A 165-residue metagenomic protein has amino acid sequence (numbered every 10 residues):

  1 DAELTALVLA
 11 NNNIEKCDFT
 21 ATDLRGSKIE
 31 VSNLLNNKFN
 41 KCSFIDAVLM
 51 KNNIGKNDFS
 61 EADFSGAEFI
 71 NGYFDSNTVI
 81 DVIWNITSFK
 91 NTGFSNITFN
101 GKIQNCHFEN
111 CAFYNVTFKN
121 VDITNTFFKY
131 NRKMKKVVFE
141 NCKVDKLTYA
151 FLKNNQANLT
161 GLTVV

Functional and structural regions predicted by a protein language model:
D1-V165: Tandem repeat scaffolds
